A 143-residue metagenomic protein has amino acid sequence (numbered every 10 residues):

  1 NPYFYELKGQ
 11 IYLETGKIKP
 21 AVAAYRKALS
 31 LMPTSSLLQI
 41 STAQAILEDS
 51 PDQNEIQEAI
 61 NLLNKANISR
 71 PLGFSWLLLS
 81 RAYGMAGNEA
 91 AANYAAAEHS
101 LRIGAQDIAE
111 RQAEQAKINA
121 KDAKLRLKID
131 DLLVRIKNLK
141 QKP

Functional and structural regions predicted by a protein language model:
F4, L38, S75-W76, A92 (+1 more regions): TPR alpha-solenoid repeat register
Q10-L13, Q44, E48, R81 (+2 more regions): Residue-level recognition of tetratricopeptide repeat
T15, D49, Q53, A86-G87 (+2 more regions): Structural motif corresponding to the intra-repeat A-B loop/turn of tetratricopeptide repeats
A28, K65-A66, H99, A116: Canonical positions in the second alpha-helix
P33, R70-P71, G87, G104 (+1 more regions): Short coil turns that delineate tetratricopeptide repeat
